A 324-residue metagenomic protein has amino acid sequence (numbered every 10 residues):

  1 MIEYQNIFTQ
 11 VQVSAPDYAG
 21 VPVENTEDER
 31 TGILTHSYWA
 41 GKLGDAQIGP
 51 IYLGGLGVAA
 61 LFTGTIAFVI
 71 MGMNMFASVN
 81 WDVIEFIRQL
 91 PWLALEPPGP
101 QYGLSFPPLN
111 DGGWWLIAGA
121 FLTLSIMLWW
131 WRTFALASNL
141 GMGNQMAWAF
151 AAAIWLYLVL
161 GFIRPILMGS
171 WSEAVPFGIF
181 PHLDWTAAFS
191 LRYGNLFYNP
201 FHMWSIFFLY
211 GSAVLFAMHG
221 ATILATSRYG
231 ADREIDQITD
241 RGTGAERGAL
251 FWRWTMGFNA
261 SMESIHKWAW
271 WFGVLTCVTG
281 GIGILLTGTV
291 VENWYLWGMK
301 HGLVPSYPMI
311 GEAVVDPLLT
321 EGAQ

Functional and structural regions predicted by a protein language model:
M1-A60, E85-P98, L250-T255, S306-G311: N-terminal juxtamembrane cytosolic/stromal segments of multi-pass membrane proteins
M1-E3, A19, T31, Y38-G54 (+3 more regions): Membrane-aqueous junction of the first/signal-anchor transmembrane helix in small integral membrane proteins
L34-G44, V79-G103, L122-W148, A217-I265: Cytoplasmic membrane-interface regions of multi-pass membrane proteins
W39-T63, L140-F150, Y193-F207, F251-I282: Loop-to-transmembrane boundary segments
V58-F76, A147-M168, F207-M218, L275-T287: Hydrophobic alpha-helical membrane-insertion segments
M73-N80, W131-N144, F162-V175, A213-E234 (+1 more regions): Juxtamembrane/interface segments at transmembrane-helix termini
M75-F106, R164-F197, I235-W254, N293-Q324: Membrane-interfacial helical/loop segments at transmembrane boundaries in membrane proteins
P107-I117, Y198-F216: Alpha-helical transmembrane segments
